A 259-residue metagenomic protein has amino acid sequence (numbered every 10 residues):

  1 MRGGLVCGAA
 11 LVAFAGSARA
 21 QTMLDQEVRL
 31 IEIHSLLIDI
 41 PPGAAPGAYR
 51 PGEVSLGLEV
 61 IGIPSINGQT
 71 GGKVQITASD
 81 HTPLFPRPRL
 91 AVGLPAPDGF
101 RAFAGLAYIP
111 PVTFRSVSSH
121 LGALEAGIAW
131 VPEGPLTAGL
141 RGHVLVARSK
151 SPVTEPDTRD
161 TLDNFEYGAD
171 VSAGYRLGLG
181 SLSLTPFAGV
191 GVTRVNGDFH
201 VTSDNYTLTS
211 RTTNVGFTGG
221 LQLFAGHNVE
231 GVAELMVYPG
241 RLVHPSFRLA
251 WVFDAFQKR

Functional and structural regions predicted by a protein language model:
M1-C7: Bacterial N-terminal signal peptides that target proteins for export
C7-G8, A18: Cleavable N-terminal signal peptides
F14-A20: Sec/Tat signal peptide C-region and signal peptidase I cleavage site
A20-E133: Transmembrane beta-barrel domains of Gram-negative outer membranes and organellar outer membranes
Q21-A48, G62-G71, L145-E230, M236-R241 (+1 more regions): Outer-membrane beta-barrel transmembrane domain signature
R50-V54, H81-P88, V117-L124, L136 (+3 more regions): Residues that define the transmembrane beta-barrel architecture of outer-membrane proteins
V54-L58, L90, A102-L106, A126 (+6 more regions): Membrane-embedded beta-strand positions of outer-membrane beta-barrel proteins
G127-A129, P135-S151: Long, charge-dense
